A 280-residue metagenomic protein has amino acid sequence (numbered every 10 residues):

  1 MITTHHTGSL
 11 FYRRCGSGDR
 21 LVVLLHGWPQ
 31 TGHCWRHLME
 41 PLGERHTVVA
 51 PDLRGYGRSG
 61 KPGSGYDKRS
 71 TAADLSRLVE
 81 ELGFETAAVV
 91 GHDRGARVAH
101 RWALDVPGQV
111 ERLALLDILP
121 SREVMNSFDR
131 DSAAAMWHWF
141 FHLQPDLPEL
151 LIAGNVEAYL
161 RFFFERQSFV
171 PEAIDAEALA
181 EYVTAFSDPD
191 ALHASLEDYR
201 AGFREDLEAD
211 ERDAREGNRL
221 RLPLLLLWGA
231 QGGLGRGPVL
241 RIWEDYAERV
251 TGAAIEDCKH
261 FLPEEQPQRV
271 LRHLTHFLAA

Functional and structural regions predicted by a protein language model:
M1, L10, V49, Y56-R58 (+5 more regions): Flexible "cap/lid" subdomain of the alpha/beta-hydrolase fold that forms the substrate-access gate
H6-R14: A short loop-to-beta-strand scaffold at the N-terminal edge of the catalytic core in hydrolase folds
R14-R58: Conserved HGGG/HGGXW glycine-rich cap/lid loop of the alpha/beta-hydrolase fold
G18, A230, C258: Conserved short acidic donor-positioning loop in nucleotide-sugar-dependent glycosyltransferases
H33-R36, H193, R272: Alpha-helical elements of the RecA-like P-loop NTPase motor core of helicases
C258-Q266, L271: Catalytic histidine-centered segment of alpha/beta-hydrolase-like enzymes
